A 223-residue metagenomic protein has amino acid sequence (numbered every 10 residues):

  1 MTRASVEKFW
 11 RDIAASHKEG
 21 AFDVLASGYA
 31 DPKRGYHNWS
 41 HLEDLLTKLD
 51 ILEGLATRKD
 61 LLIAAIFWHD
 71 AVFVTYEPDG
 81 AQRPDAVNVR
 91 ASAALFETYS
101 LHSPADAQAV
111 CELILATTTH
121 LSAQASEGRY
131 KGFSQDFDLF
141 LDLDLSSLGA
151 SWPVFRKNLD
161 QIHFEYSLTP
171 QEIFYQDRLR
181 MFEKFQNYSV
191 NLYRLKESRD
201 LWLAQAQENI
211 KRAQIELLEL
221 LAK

Functional and structural regions predicted by a protein language model:
M1-D23: Hydrophobic, proline/glycine-rich low-complexity stretches
T2-F9, A30-H37, K48-R58, W68 (+2 more regions): Divalent metal-dependent phosphate-bond-processing catalytic cores, especially two-metal-ion Mg2+/Mn2+ enzymes that act
E19-A26, W39, K59, I63 (+2 more regions): Short, well-structured alpha-helical segments
H37, H41, H69, N88: Histidine-centered active-site/metal-ligand motif
L45, D85-L101: An active-site-proximal "capping" alpha-helix that borders the catalytic cofactor pocket
L45, K59-P78, S92, C111-T118: His-Asp-centered metal-binding catalytic motifs of divalent-metal-dependent phosphohydrolases/nucleases
P78-P84: Metal-dependent catalytic cores of enzymes that make or break cyclic nucleotides and related phosphoester linkages
L95-S122, S126: Polymerase palm active-site segment centered on the conserved acidic dipeptide of motif C
